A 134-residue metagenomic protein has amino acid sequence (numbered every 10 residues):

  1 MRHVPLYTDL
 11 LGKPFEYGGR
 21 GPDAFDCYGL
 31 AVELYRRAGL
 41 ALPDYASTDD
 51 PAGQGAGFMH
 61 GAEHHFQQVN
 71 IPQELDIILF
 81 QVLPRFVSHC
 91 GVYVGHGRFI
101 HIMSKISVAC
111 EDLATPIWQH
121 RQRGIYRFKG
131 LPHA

Functional and structural regions predicted by a protein language model:
M1-G18, A31: N-terminal intrinsically disordered, low-complexity, charge/repeat-rich segments that act as generic
V4, P43-V108, L113-A114, A134: ...with weaker cross-activation on analogous glycine-rich loops/strands in unrelated enzymes
D9, L34, Y93: Conserved catalytic core of Hanks-type protein kinase domains
L11, G21, A41, A109: Glycine-rich, flexible loop/turn motifs
Y17-G19, P43-D44: Short, hydrophobic secondary-structure boundary micro-motifs
G18-A38: Active-site nucleophilic cysteine motif
R20, S104, G130: Residues that form or immediately flank small-molecule/cofactor binding pockets and catalytic motifs
P116-A134: Glycine- and charge-enriched low-complexity intrinsically disordered segments
